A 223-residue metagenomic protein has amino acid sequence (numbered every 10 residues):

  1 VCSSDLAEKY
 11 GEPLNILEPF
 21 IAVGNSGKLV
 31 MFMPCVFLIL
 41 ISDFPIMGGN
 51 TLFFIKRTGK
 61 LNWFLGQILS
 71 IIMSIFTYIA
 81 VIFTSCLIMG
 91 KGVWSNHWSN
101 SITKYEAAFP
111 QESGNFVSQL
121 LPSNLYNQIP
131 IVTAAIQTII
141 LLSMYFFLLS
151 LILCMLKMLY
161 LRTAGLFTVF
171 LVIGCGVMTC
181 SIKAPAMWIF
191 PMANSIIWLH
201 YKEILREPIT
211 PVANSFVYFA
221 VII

Functional and structural regions predicted by a protein language model:
V1-E8, V177-I182: Alpha-helical transmembrane segments of multi-pass membrane proteins
S4-I41, L65-C154, M158, M192-F219: Secretory targeting signals
L40-K56, K60: Transmembrane helix boundary and interhelical loop/hinge segments in multi-pass membrane proteins
R57, L159-Y160: Helix-loop interface residues and adjacent transmembrane-helix termini in multi-pass membrane transporters, primarily
K60, R162-T163: Membrane-helix interface/capping residues of multi-pass secondary transporters
T163-V177: Central hydrophobic cores of alpha-helical transmembrane segments in multi-pass integral membrane proteins
C175-K202: Extended hydrophobic/aromatic segments used for targeting, binding, or gating
